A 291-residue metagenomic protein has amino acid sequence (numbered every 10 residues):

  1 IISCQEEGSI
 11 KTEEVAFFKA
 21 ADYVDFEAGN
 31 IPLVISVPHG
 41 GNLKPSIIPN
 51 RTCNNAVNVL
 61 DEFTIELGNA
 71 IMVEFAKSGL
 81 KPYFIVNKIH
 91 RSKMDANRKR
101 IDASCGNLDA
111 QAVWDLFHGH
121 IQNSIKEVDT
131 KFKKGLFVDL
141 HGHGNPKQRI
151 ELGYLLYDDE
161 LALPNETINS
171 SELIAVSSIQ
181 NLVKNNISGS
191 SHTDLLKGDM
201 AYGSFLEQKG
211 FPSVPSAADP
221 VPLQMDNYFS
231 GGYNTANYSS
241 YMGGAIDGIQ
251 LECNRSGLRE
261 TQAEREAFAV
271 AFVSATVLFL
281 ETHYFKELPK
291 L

Functional and structural regions predicted by a protein language model:
I1-S3: Cleavable N-terminal signal peptides of Sec/SRP-targeted secreted and luminal proteins
Q5-K290: N-terminal catalytic or cofactor-binding beta/alpha core of small enzyme domains
